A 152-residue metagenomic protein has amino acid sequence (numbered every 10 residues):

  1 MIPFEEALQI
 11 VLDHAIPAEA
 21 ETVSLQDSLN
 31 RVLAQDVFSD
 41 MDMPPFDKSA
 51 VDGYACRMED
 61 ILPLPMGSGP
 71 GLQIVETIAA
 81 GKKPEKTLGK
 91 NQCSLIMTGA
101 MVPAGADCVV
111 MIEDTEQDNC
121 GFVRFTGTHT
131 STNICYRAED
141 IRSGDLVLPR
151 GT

Functional and structural regions predicted by a protein language model:
M1-M66, Y136: Short, low-complexity N-terminal leaders and the immediately following helix N-cap/first helix
A55-T152: Short, glycine/charged-enriched hinge/interface segments at domain edges or termini
